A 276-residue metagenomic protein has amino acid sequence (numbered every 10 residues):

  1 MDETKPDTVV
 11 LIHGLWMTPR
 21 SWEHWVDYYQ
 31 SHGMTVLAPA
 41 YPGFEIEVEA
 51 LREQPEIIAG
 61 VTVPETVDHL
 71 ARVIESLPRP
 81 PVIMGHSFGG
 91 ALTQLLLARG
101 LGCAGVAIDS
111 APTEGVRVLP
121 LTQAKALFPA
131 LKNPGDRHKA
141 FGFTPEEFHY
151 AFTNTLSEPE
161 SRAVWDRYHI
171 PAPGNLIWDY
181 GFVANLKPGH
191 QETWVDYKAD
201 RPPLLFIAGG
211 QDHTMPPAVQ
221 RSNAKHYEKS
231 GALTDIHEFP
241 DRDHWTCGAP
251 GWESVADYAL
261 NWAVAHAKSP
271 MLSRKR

Functional and structural regions predicted by a protein language model:
G14-M17, S87, G210-Q211: Active-site glycine-rich loops that stabilize anionic/oxyanionic intermediates across multiple enzyme folds
Q30-R52: Conserved alpha/beta-hydrolase
V82-V116: Conserved hydrolase catalytic core segment
G102-H138, D179-N185: Flexible "cap/lid" loop of the alpha/beta hydrolase fold
Q123-P171, N175-I177: Helix-rich cap/lid subdomain of alpha/beta-hydrolase
D200, F206-A208, D212: Short beta-strand/loop motif that positions the catalytic acidic residue of the alpha/beta-hydrolase fold
H213-S222: Conserved alpha/beta-hydrolase "acid-adjacent" motif
S230-R276: Catalytic active-site module of serine/aspartate enzymes centered on a nucleophile-bearing elbow/loop
